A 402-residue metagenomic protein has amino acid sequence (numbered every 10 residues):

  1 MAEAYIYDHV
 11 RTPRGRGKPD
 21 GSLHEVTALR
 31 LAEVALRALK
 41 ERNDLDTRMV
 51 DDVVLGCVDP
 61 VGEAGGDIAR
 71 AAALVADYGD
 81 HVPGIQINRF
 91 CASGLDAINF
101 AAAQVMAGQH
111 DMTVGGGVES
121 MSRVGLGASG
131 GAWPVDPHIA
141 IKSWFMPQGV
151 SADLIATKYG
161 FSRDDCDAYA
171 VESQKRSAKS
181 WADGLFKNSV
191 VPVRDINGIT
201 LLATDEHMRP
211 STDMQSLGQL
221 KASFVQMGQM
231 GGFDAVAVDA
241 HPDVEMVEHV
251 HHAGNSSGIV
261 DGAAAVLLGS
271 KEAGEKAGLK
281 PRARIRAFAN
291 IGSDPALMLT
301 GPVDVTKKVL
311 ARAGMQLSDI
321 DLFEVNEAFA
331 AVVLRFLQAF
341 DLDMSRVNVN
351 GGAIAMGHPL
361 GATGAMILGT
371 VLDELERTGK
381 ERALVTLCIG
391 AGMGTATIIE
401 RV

Functional and structural regions predicted by a protein language model:
V10-P13, H24-V34, R42-D44, A168-K271 (+2 more regions): N-terminal extracellular/periplasmic Venus flytrap/periplasmic-binding protein-like
T12, R16-P19, A102-Y159, Q226-Q229 (+1 more regions): Glycine-rich loop/linker segments at domain edges
R14-R37, E41, D59-G62, I85-N99 (+10 more regions): Active-site pocket-shaping loop/turn-to-helix segments
S22-T113, V118-P134, V190-A203, A296 (+1 more regions): Conserved beta-ketoacyl condensing-enzyme motif
T27, C57-H110, G131, S143-V150 (+4 more regions): Conserved catalytic cysteine-centered active-site region of acyl-thioester-dependent Claisen-condensing enzymes
I87-V118, A156-F186, A265-E272, P359-K380 (+1 more regions): Active-site-proximal alpha-helical scaffold in enzymes
D153, S189, I196, R286-A355: Active-site pocket-lining segment
